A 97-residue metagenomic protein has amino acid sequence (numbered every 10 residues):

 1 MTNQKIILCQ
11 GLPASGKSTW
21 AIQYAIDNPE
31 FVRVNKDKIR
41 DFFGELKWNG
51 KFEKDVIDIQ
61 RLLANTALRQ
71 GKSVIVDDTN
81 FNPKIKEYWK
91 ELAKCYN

Functional and structural regions predicted by a protein language model:
M1-N3, A67-L68: Phosphate-binding P-loop
I6: Walker A (P-loop) ATP-phosphate-binding motif of ABC ATPase nucleotide-binding domains
C9: Hydrophobic anchor at the beta1->P-loop junction of P-loop NTPases
L12-P13: The conserved Walker
S18-S73: Conserved substrate/cofactor phosphate-moiety recognition/catalytic segment in nucleotide-dependent phosphotransferases
F42, L46, L68, N80-N97: ATP-dependent NMP and nucleoside kinases share a basic, alpha-helical "lid"
V74-D78: Short catalytic-loop micro-motif centered on adjacent basic/acidic residues
